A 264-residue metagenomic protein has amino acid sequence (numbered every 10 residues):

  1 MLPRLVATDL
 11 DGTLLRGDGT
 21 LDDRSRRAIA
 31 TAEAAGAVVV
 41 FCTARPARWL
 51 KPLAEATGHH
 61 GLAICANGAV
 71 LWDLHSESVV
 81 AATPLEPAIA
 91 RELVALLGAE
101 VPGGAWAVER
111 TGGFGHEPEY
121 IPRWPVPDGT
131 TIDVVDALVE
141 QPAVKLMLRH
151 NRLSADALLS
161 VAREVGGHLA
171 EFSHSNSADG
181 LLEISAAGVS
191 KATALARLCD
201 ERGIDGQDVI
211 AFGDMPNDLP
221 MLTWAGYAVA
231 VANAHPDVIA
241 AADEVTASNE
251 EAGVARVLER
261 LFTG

Functional and structural regions predicted by a protein language model:
M1-L5, L21-D22, S185-G264: Mg2+-dependent phosphoryl-transfer enzymes with acidic/Ser/Thr/Gly-rich catalytic loops
D9: Active-site residues of response regulator receiver
G12, A32, N67, L146 (+3 more regions): Residue-level signal for inorganic ion chemistry
D23-R123: Active-site phosphate-binding/coordination module
S25, L50-A54, L158, A162 (+3 more regions): Hydrophobic packing residues within well-ordered alpha-helices of enzyme cores
G36-V40, H59-G61, K145, Q207-V209 (+2 more regions): Short active-site oxyanion
T57-H59, A66-N67, H168, W224-A225 (+1 more regions): Short, structured coil segments at secondary-structure junctions
E100-F212, P216-W224: Conserved acidic, metal-coordinating active-site core of Asp-based, Mg2+-dependent phosphoryl-transfer enzymes
